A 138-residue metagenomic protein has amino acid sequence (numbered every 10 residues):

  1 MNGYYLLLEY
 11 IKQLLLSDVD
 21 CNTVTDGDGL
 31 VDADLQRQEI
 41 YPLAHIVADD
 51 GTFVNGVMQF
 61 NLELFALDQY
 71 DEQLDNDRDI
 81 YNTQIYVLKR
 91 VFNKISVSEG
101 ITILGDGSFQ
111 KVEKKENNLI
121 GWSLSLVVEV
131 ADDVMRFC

Functional and structural regions predicted by a protein language model:
M1-Q13, G51-Q59, E99-C138: Short, charged interaction patches at domain edges and termini
M1-V54, C138: Small/polar-rich, solvent-exposed N-terminal microdomains that initiate assembly or binding
D20-V24, V97-L104: Surface-exposed helix-capping loop/turn segments at secondary-structure junctions
I46-D50, M58-D71: Active-site-adjacent structural patch at catalytic or cofactor/ligand-binding sites
N55-M58, L74, N82: A structural signal for the main folded, soluble domain(s) of proteins
Q73-R78, M135-F137: Short, conserved charged micro-motifs
R78-T102: Short, hydrophobic/π-rich interface segment
